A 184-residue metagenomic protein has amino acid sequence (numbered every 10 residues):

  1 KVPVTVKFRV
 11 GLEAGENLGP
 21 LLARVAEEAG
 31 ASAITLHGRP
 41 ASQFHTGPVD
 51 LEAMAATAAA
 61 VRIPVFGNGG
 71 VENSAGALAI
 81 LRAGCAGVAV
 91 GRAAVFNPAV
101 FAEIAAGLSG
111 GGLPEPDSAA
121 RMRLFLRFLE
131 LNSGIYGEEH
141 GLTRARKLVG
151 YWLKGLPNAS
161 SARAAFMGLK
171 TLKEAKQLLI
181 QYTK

Functional and structural regions predicted by a protein language model:
V2-E13: Conserved strand-turn element in the central/C-terminal portion of the radical SAM core barrel that lines
P3, N17-A33, H45, E52 (+2 more regions): Alpha/beta catalytic cores of nucleotide-metabolism and tRNA/nucleoside-modifying enzymes
V6-F8, G38-P40, V61-R62: A short, structure-level motif marking secondary-structure boundaries and short turns
L12, P40-S42, F96: Feature marks short, surface-exposed loop/turn motifs that line or immediately flank catalytic pockets and channel
L36-T46: Glycine-rich, proline-tolerant flexible connector loops at the mouths of alpha/beta enzymes
